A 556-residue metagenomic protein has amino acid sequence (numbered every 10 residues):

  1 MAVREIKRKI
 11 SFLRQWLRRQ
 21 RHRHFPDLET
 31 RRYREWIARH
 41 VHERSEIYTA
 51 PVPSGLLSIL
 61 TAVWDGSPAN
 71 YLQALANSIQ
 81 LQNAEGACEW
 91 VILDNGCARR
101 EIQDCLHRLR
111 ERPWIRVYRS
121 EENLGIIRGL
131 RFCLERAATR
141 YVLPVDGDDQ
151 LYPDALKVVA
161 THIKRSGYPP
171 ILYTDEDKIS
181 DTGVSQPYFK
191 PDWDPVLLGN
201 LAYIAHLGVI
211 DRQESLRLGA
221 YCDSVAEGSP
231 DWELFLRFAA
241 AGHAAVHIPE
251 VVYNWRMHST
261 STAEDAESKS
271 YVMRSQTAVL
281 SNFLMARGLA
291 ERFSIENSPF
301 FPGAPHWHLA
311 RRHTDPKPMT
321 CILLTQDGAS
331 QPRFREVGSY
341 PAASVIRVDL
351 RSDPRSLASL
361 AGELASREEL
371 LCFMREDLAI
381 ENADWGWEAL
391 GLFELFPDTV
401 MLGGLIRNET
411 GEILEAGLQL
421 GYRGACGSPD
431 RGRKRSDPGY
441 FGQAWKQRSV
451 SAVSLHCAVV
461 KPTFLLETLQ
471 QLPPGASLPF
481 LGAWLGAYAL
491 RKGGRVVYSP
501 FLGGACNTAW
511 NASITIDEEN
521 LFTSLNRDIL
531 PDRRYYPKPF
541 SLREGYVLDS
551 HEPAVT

Functional and structural regions predicted by a protein language model:
A2-V52, S270-M319, Y422-V450, S454 (+3 more regions): C-terminal, non-catalytic tails of nucleotide-sugar-dependent glycosyltransferases
N77-A87, P332-A342: Short, acidic, metal-binding catalytic loop of nucleotide-sugar glycosyltransferases
A87-C97, R116-S120, A342-S352: Short beta-strand/loop segment that forms part of the nucleotide-sugar
D94-Q103, E122, D146, Q326-S330 (+2 more regions): A conserved acidic beta->alpha catalytic loop
S120-A137, S352-S366: Glycine-rich, basic loop-to-helix element that forms the pyrophosphate-binding segment of sugar-nucleotide handling
V142, L371: Short aromatic/hydrophobic "clamp" motif used to bind/position activated sugar donors
D154-S185, A379-G424: Conserved donor NDP-sugar-binding/catalytic core segment of glycosyltransferases
A226-L234, A476-L485: Acidic donor-binding loop at a coil-to-helix junction in glycosyltransferase catalytic cores that engages
